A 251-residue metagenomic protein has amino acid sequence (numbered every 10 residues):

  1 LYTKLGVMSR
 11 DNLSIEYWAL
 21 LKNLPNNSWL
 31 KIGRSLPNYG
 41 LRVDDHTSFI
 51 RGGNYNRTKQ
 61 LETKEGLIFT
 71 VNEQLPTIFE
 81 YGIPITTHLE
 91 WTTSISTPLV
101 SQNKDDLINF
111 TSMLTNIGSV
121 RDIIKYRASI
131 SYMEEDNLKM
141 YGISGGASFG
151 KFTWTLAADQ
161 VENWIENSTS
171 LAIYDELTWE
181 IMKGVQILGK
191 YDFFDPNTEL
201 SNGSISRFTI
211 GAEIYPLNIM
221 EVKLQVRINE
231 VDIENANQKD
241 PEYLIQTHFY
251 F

Functional and structural regions predicted by a protein language model:
L1-P98, D106-D122, E176-W179, V185-L188 (+2 more regions): Outer membrane beta-barrel
L1-T3, S28-I32, T87, W91-T93 (+7 more regions): Transmembrane beta-strands of outer-membrane beta-barrel proteins
L5, L20, E65-F69, V100-Q102 (+7 more regions): Outer-membrane beta-barrel proteins
L5-D11, R34-N38, I95-L99, N116 (+6 more regions): Transmembrane beta-strands of outer-membrane beta-barrel pores
D11-I15, E73-T77, D106-F110, N137-Y141 (+3 more regions): Residues that define the transmembrane beta-barrel architecture of outer-membrane proteins
S112-T198: Detector for outer-membrane/organellar transmembrane beta-barrel domains, recognizing the amphipathic beta-strand
E176-E180, G184-I219, K223, R227: Outer membrane beta-barrel transmembrane domains
I214, K239-F251: Outer-membrane beta-barrel "beta-signal"
